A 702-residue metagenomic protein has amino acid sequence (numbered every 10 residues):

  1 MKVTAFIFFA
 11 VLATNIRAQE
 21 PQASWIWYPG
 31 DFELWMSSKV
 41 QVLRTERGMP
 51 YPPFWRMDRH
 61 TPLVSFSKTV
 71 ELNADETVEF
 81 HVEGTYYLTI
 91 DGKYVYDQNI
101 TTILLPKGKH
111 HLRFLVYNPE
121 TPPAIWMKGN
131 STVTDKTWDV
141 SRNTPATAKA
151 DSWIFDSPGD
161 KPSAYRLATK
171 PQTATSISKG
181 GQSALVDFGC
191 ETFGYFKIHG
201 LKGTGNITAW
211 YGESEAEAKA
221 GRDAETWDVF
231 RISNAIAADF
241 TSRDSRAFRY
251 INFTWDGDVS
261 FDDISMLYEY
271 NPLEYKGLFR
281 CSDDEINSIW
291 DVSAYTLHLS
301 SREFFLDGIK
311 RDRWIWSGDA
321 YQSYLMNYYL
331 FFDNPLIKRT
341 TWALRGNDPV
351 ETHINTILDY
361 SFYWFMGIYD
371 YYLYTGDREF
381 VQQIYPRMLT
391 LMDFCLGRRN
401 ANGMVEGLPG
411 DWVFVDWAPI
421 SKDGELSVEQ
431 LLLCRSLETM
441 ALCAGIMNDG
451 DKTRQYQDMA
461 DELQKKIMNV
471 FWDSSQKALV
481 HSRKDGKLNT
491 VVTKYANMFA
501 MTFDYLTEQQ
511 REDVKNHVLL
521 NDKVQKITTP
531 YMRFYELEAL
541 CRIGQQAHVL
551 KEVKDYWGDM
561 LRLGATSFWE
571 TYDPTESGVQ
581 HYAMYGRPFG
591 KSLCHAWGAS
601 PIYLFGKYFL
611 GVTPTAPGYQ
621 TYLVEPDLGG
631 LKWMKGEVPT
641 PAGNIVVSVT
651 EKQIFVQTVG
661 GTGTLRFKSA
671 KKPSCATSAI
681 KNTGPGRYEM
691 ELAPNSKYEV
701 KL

Functional and structural regions predicted by a protein language model:
M1-Q19: Bacterial Sec-dependent N-terminal signal peptides
Q19-E303, D319, P335-T340, E379: Extracellular/oxidizing-compartment recognition motifs
S265, P272-V292, H298-L299, F305-Q322 (+10 more regions): Active-site acid/base region of carbohydrate-active enzymes
Q322-F331, W364-F380, L432-G450, M498-E508 (+2 more regions): Well-ordered alpha-helical scaffold segments within catalytic/enzyme domains
N347, D485-N489, L519-I527, D555-L561: Solenoid-like repeat scaffolds
L373, W412-E425, H481-G486, H517-Q525 (+4 more regions): Short beta-alpha connecting loops at secondary-structure transitions that line or flank enzyme active sites
N402-D416, Q510-V518, W557-D559, G564-G578: Flexible glycine/proline-rich, aromatic-decorated loop/lid segments
L550-L702: Non-catalytic C-terminal accessory modules of carbohydrate-active enzymes
